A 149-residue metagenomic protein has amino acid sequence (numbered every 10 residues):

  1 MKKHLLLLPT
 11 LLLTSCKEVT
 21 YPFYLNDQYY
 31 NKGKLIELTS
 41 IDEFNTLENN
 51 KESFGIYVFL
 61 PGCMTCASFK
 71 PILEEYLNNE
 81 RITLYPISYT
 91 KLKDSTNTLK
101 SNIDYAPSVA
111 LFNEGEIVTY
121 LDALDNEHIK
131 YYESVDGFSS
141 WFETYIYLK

Functional and structural regions predicted by a protein language model:
M1-H4: Positively charged n-region of N-terminal signal peptides that target proteins for export
T14-S15: C-terminal motif of bacterial Sec signal peptides marking the signal peptidase cleavage site
E18-K51, Y145-K149: N-terminal leader/targeting and pre-domain segments
N45-E75: Local sequence-structure signature of Cys/Sec-based thiol-disulfide redox active-site neighborhoods
P61-T65, T90-L92, I117: Solvent-exposed loop/turn segments at secondary-structure junctions within structured extracellular/periplasmic domains
I82-S95: Thiol-based oxidoreductase modules, predominantly thioredoxin-like and allied folds used for disulfide exchange
K100-N113: Structural micro-motif
L111-K149: Non-catalytic, surface beta->alpha helical segment in thiol-disulfide oxidoreductase systems
